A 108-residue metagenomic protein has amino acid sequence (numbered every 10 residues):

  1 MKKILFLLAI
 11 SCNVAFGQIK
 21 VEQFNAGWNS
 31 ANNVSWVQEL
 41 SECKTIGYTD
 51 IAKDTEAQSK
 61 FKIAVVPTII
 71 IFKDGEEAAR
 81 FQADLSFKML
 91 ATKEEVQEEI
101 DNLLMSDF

Functional and structural regions predicted by a protein language model:
I4-N13: Sec-dependent N-terminal signal peptides
F16-G47: Local sequence-structure signature of Cys/Sec-based thiol-disulfide redox active-site neighborhoods
S35-Q38, I63, D84: Short, glycine/charged-enriched secondary-structure capping and boundary segments
D50, F61, K88-T92: Extracytoplasmic/periplasmic, Sec-exported soluble proteins
A52-A57: N-terminal post-signal-peptidase region of extra-cytosolic proteins
F61-I71: Structural micro-motif
I71-F108: Non-catalytic, surface beta->alpha helical segment in thiol-disulfide oxidoreductase systems
